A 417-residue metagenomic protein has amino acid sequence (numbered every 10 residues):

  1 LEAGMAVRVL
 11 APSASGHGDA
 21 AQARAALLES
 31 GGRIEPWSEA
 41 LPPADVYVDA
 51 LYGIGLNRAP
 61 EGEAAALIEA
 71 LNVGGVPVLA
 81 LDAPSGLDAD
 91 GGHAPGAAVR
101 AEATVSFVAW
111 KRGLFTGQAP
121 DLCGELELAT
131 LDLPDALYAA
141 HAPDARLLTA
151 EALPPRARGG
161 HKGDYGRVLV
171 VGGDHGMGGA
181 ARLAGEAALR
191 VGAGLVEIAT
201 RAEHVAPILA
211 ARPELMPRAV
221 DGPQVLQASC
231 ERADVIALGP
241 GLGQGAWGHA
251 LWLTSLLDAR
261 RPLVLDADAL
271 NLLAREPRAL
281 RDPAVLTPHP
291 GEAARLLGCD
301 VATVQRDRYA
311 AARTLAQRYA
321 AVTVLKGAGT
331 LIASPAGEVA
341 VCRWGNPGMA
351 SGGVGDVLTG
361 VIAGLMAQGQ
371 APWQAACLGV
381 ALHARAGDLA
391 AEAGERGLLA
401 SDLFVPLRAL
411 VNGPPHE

Functional and structural regions predicted by a protein language model:
L1-G16, A21-Q22, P42, V46 (+4 more regions): Small-residue (G/A/S/T)-rich helix-start motifs and N-terminal tracts that mark the onset
L27: Contiguous, small/hydrophobic- and glycine-enriched helical/loop subdomains that border and often "cap" functional
E35-P42: S-adenosyl-L-methionine/SAH cofactor-binding core of RNA-modifying enzymes
P42-V46, L51-A142: Internal gly/pro-rich beta-alpha loop/helix module that stabilizes soluble enzyme cofactors or their anionic handles
